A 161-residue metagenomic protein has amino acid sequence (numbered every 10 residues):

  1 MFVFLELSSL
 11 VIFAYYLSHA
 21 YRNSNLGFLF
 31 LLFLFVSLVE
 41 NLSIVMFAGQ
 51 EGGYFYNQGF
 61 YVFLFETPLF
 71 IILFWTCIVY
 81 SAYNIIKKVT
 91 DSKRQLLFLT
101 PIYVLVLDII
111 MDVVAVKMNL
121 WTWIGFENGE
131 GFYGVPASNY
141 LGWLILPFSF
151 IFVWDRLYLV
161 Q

Functional and structural regions predicted by a protein language model:
M1-Q161: Aromatic-rich, lipid-facing transmembrane alpha helices and their immediate juxtamembrane interface loops in integral
